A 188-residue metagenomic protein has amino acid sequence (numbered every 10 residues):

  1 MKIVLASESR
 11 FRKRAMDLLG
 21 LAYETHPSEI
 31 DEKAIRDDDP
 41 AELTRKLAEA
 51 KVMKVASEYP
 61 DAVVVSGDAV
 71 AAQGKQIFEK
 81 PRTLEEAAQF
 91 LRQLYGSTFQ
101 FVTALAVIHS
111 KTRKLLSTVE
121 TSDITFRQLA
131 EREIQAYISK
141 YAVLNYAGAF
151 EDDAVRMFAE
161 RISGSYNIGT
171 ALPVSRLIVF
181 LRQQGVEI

Functional and structural regions predicted by a protein language model:
K2-L21: N-terminal beta1-alpha1 ligand-phosphate binding loop
I3-V4, P40-I188: Anionic-ligand binding patches
S7-S9, S28, S165: Short linear Ser/Thr-Pro motifs
R10, I30, T112: Short, glycine/serine-rich, charged loops/turns that create anion-binding and catalytic segments at active sites
R14-L18, I35, S57-E58: Short loop/helix-cap segments at secondary-structure boundaries that form the rim of catalytic
E24-K33: A short beta-strand-loop structural module common to alpha/beta enzyme folds
E32-R36, R161-I162: Short amphipathic alpha-helical segments at helix-loop
